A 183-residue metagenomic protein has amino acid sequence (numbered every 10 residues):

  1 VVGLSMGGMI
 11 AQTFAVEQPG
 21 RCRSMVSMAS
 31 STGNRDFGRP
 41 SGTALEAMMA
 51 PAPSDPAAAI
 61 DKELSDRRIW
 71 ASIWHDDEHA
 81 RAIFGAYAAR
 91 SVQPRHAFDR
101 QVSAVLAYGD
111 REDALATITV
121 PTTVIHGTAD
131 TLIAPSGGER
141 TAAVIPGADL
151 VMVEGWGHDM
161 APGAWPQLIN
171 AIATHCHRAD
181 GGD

Functional and structural regions predicted by a protein language model:
V1-G3, M28: Short beta-strand immediately N-terminal to the catalytic nucleophile in serine-hydrolase-like folds
G3-S5, G127: Conserved alpha/beta-hydrolase "nucleophile elbow" surrounding the catalytic nucleophile
G8-P19: Short glycine-enriched nucleophile-adjacent loop and the immediately C-terminal alpha-helix near the catalytic center
V16, M25-S54: Flexible "cap/lid" loop of the alpha/beta hydrolase fold
T43-D113, V120, R140: Alpha/beta-hydrolase
I118, V124-H126: Short beta-strand/loop motif that positions the catalytic acidic residue of the alpha/beta-hydrolase fold
A129-I133: Acidic catalytic loop of the alpha/beta-hydrolase fold
A148-D183: Catalytic active-site module of serine/aspartate enzymes centered on a nucleophile-bearing elbow/loop
